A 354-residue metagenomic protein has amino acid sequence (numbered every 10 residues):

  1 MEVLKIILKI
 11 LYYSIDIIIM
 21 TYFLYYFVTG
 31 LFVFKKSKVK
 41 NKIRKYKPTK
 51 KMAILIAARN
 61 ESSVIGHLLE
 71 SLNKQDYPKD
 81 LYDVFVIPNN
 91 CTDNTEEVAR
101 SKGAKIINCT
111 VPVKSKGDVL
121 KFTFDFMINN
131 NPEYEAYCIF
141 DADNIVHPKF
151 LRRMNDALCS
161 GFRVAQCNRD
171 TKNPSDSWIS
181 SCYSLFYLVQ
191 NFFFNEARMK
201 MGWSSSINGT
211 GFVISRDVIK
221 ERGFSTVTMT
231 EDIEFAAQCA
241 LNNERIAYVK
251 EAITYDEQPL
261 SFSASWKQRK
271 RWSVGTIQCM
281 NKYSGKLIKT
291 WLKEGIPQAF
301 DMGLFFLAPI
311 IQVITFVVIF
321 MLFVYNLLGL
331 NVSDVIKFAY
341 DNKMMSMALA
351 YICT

Functional and structural regions predicted by a protein language model:
M1-E70: N-proximal low-complexity "stem/linker" segments adjacent to membrane-targeting elements
M1-Y12, D16, F34-K45, M201-G202 (+1 more regions): Basic/Trp-rich segment in TM-proximal cytosolic loops or flexible interdomain/linker regions
K50-A53, D83, E234: Cell-envelope/extracellular polymer assembly enzymes that use nucleotide-activated donors
V64-G66, D93-R100, K149: Acidic helix N-cap motif at the loop->helix transition within catalytic regions of sugar-transfer enzymes
E70-L81: Short, acidic, metal-binding catalytic loop of nucleotide-sugar glycosyltransferases
P88-E96, V111-V113, I145: A conserved acidic beta->alpha catalytic loop
N108, V113-N130, P148-M229, K270 (+2 more regions): Long helical/loop segments within the catalytic core of UDP-sugar-dependent glycosyltransferases, especially the large
N131-I145: Short beta-strand-to-loop acidic/aromatic patch adjacent to the donor-nucleotide binding site
